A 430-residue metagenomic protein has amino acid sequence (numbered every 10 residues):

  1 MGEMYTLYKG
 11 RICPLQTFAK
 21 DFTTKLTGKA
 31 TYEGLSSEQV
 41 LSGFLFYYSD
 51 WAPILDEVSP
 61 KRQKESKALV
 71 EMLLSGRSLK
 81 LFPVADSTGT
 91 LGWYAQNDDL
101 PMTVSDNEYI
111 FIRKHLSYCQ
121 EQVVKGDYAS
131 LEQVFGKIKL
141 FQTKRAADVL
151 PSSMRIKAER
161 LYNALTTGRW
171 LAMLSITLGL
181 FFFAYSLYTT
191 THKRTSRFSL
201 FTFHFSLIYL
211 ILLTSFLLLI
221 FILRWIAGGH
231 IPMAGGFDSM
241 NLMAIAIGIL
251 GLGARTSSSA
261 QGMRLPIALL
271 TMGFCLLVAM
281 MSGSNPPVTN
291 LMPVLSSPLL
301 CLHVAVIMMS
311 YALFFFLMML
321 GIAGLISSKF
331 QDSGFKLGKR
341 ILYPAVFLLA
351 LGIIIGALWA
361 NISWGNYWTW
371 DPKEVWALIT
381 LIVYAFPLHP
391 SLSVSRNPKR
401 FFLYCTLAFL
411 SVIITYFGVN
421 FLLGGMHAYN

Functional and structural regions predicted by a protein language model:
M1-L161: Soluble extramembrane regions of membrane proteins in the secretory/endomembrane system
T143-L165, L219-S239, S284-A305, G356-K373 (+1 more regions): Membrane-interface interhelical loops and short amphipathic "cap" helices that link adjacent transmembrane segments
S153-S282, P286-T289: Core alpha-helical transmembrane segments of integral membrane proteins
S175-F181, N241-T256, A305-G324, A377-S391: Hydrophobic cores of alpha-helical transmembrane segments in multi-pass inner/ER membrane proteins, independent
Y209-F221, I341-A360: Small-polar-interrupted transmembrane alpha-helices in polytopic inner-membrane proteins
L265-M272, S333-G352, K399-Y416: Interfacial and helix-entry/exit segments of alpha-helical transmembrane bundles in multi-pass inner-membrane proteins
E374-S411: C-terminal structured "cap/appendage" subdomains that terminate the fold
